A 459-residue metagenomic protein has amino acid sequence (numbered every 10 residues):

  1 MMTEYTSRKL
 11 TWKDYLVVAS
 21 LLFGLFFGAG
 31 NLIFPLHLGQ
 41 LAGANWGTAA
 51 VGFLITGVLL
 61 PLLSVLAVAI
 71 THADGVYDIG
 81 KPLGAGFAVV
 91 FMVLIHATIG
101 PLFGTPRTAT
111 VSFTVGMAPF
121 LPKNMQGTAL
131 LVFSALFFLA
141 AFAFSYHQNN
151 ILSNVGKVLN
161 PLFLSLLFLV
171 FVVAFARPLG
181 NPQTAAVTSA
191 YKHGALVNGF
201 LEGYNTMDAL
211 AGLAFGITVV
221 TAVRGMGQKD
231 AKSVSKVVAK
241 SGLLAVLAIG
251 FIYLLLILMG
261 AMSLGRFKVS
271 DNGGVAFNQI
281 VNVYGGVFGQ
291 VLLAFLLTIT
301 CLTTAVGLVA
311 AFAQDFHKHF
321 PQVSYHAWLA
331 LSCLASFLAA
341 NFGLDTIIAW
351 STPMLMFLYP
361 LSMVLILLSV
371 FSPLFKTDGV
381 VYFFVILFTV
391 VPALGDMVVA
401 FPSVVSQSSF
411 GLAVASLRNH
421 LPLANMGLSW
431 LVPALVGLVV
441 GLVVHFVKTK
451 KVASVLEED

Functional and structural regions predicted by a protein language model:
L16-F27, A97, F137, V173-G180 (+4 more regions): Hydrophobic, membrane-embedded alpha-helices of multi-pass small-molecule transporters
L59, L63-S64, L162-A174, A209-A211 (+3 more regions): Selective recognition of specific alpha-helical transmembrane segments in multi-pass small-molecule
V68-D78, L136-L159, G225-Q228, F337-W350 (+1 more regions): Membrane-water interface regions at transmembrane-helix termini and the short interhelical loops of multi-pass membrane
G75-K81, I252-L302, V309, K318 (+1 more regions): TM-loop-TM module centered on a large, flexible mid-protein loop between adjacent transmembrane helices in multi-pass
P101, T105, L164-Y191, A209-L210 (+5 more regions): Hydrophobic alpha-helical segments and their helix-loop junctions in multi-pass secondary transporters
Y146-A174, S351-M363, Y382-P392: Membrane-interface loop-to-helix entry segments
H147-V158, L196-G199, V219-A248, R266-N278 (+1 more regions): Hydrophobic, small-residue-rich membrane helices and short re-entrant helix-turn-helix hairpins that build
D378-D459: A generic transmembrane alpha-helix motif of multi-pass inner-membrane proteins
